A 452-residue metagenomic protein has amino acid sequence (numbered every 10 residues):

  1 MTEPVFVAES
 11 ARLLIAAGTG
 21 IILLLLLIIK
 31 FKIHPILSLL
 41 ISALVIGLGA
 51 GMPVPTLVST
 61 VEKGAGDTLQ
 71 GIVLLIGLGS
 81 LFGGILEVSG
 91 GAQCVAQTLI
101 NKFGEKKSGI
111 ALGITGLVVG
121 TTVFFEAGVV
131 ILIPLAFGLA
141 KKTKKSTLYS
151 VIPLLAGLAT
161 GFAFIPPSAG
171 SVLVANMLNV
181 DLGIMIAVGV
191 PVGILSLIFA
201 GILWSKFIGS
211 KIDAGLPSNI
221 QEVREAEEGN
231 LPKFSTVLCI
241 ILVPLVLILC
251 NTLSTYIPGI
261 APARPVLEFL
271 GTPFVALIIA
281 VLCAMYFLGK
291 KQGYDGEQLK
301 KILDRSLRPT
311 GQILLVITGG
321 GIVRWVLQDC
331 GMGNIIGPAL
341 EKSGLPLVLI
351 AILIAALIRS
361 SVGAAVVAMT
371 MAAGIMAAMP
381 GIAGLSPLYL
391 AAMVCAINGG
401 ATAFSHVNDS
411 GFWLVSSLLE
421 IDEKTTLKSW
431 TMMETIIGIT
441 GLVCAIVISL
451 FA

Functional and structural regions predicted by a protein language model:
T2-A11, A187-K301: Long, contiguous bundles of hydrophobic transmembrane helices that form the permeation core of multi-pass
A11-I15, V54, G66-I72, L99-I114 (+5 more regions): Membrane-interfacial loop-to-helix junctions in multi-pass transporters
A16-I28, L40-G49, I76-G83, G116-V119 (+7 more regions): Hydrophobic core segments of alpha-helical transmembrane domains in multi-pass membrane transport and ion-translocation
L37-L40, L44, T60-Q93, F269-M332: Core transmembrane alpha-helical segments of multi-pass membrane transporters/permeases
A50, E87-A92, K102-K106, L139-S150 (+4 more regions): Juxtamembrane helix-boundary/capping and inter-helix hinge elements in multi-pass membrane proteins
V73-G79, K102-L135, L314-G320, S343-M379 (+2 more regions): Hydrophobic alpha-helical transmembrane segments of multi-pass integral membrane proteins, predominantly secondary
I76, E105-T121, K144-A163, I184-V190 (+3 more regions): Alpha-helical transmembrane segments of multi-pass membrane proteins
F103-K106, G193, L347-L353, L357-A452: C-terminal transmembrane helix pair
